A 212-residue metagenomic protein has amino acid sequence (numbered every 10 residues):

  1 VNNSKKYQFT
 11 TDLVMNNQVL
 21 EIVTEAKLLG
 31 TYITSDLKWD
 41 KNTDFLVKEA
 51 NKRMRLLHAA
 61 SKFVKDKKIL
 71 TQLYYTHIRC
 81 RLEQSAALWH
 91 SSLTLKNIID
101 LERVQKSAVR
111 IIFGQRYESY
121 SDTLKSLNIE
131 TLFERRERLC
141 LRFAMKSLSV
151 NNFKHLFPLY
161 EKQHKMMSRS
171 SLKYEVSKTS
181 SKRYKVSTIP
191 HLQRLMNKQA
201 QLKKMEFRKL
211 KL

Functional and structural regions predicted by a protein language model:
V1-T24: Short, conserved micro-motifs composed of acidic
Q18-L88: Basic, alpha-helical interaction scaffolds
R55, A59-K62, I78, H90 (+6 more regions): Hydrophobic alpha-helix feature that most strongly marks membrane-spanning transmembrane helices and their immediate
H58-Q72, W89-K96, S119-T131: Acidic, serine/threonine- and proline-rich low-complexity regulatory regions
C80-K96, E102, S180-L212: Charged boundary/loop elements
N97-K165: Short, charged alpha-helical motifs in flexible N/C-terminal segments and linkers
F153-Y184: Amphipathic alpha-helical
